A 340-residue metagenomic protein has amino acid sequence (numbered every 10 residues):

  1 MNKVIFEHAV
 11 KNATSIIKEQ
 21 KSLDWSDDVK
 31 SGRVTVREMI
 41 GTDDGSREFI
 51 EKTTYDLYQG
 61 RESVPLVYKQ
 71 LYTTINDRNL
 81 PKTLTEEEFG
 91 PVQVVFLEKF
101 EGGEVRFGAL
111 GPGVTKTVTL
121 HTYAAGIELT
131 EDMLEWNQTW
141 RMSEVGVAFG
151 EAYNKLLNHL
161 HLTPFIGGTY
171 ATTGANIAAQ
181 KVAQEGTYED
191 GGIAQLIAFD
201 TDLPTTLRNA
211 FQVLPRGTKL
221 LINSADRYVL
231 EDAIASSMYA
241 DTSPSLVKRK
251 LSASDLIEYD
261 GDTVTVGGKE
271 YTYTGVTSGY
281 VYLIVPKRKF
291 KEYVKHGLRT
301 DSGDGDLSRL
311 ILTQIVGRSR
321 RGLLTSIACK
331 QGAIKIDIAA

Functional and structural regions predicted by a protein language model:
M1-D44, A339-A340: Intrinsically disordered, low-complexity terminal tails
I40-Y123: Assembly/oligomerization interface modules of large self-assembling protein complexes
E104-G126, T130-D132, W140, G146-Y153 (+2 more regions): Internal, hydrophobic cores of structured domains that mediate oligomerization or house catalytic pockets within large
G113, P204-R208, T300: Glycine-rich, charged/polar anion/phosphate-binding loops that engage phosphate groups from diverse ligands
A125-A210: Alpha-helical scaffold segments that mediate packing/assembly in large oligomeric complexes
A125-L129, K219-N223, T313-L323: Short, aliphatic-rich beta-strand segments
T169, N176-V182, L196-S252: A contiguous, surface-oriented mixed alpha/beta subdomain in the mid-to-C-terminal portion of proteins that forms
E231-A340: Sequence/fold signature of self-assembling virion shell proteins
